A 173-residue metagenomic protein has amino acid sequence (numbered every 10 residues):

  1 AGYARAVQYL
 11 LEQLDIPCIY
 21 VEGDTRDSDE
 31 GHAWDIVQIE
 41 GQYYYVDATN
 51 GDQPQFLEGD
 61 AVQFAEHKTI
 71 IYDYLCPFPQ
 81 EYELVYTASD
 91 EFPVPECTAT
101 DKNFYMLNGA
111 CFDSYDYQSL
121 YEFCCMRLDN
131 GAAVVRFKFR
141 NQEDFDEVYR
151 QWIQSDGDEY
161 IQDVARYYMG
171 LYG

Functional and structural regions predicted by a protein language model:
G2-P77: Hydrophobic/aromatic-rich core segments of domains that either
C76-G173: N-terminal accessory/pre-domain segments preceding catalytic cores
